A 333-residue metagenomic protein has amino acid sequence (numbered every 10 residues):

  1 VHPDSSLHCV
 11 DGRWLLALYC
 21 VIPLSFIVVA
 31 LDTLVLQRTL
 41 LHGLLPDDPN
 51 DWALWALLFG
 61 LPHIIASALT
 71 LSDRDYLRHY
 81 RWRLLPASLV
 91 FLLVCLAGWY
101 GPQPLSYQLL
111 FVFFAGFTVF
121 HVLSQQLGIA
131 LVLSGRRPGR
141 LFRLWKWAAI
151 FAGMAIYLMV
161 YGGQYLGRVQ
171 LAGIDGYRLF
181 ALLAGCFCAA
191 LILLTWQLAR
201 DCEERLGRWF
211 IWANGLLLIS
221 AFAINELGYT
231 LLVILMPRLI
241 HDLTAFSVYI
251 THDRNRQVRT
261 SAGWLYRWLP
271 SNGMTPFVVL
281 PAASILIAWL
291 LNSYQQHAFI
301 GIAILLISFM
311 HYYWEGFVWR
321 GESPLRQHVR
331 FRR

Functional and structural regions predicted by a protein language model:
V1-F59, L306, G316-F317: N-terminal signal-anchor module of multipass membrane proteins
L7, L71-W82, P104, V132-F142 (+3 more regions): Membrane-interface helix-boundary motifs at transmembrane edges
R13-A30, P86-V94, A148-M154, A282: Alpha-helical transmembrane segments
L31-L36, S124-G128, A152-Q170, L194-L198 (+2 more regions): C-terminal ends of transmembrane alpha-helices and the immediately adjacent extracellular/lumenal or cytosolic loop
D51-L71, F120-Q126: Central hydrophobic cores of alpha-helical transmembrane segments in multi-pass inner-membrane proteins across all
Y76, Y80, A97-R178: Membrane-interface helix-loop-helix junctions at boundaries between adjacent transmembrane segments
L127-L131, M236-R259: Predominantly late transmembrane helices and immediately cytosolic-facing juxtamembrane segments
V169-G176, E226-I234, A262, L286-I304: Extracellular/periplasmic helix-loop-helix junctions in multi-pass membrane proteins
